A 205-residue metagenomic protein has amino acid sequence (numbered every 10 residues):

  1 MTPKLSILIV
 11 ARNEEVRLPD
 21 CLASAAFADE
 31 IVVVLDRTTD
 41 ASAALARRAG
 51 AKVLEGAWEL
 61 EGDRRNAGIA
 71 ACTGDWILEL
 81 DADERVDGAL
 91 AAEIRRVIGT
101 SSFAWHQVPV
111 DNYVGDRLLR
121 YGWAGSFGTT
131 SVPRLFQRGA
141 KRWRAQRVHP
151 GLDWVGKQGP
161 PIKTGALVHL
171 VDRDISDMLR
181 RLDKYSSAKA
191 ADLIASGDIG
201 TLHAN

Functional and structural regions predicted by a protein language model:
K4-S6, E30: Cell-envelope/extracellular polymer assembly enzymes that use nucleotide-activated donors
L8-F27: Short, well-formed alpha-helical segments that are part of the catalytic scaffolds of diverse glycosyltransferases
E15, S24, L35-R47, W58 (+1 more regions): A conserved acidic beta->alpha catalytic loop
F27, R48-G50, G156: Short, structured coil segments at secondary-structure junctions
R37, G56, G74, D81-E84 (+2 more regions): Short acidic donor-binding/metal-coordinating loop in glycosyltransferase active sites
A43-A71: Conserved donor nucleotide-binding strand/loop of the catalytic core
D63-I69, W76, D87-N205: Catalytic-site signature of metal-activated, phosphate-bearing donor transferases, centered on the GT-A/GT-A-like
